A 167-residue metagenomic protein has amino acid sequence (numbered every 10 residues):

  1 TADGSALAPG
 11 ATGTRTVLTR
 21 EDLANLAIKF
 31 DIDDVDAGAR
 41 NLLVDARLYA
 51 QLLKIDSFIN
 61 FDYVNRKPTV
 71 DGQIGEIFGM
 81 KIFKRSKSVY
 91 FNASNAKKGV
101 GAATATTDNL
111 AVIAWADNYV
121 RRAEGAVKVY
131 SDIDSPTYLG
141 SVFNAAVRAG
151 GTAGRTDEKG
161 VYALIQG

Functional and structural regions predicted by a protein language model:
T1-Q73: Extended, solvent-exposed, turn-rich assembly/linker loops in the middle of proteins
T14, L18, I55-G167: Sequence/fold signature of self-assembling virion shell proteins
